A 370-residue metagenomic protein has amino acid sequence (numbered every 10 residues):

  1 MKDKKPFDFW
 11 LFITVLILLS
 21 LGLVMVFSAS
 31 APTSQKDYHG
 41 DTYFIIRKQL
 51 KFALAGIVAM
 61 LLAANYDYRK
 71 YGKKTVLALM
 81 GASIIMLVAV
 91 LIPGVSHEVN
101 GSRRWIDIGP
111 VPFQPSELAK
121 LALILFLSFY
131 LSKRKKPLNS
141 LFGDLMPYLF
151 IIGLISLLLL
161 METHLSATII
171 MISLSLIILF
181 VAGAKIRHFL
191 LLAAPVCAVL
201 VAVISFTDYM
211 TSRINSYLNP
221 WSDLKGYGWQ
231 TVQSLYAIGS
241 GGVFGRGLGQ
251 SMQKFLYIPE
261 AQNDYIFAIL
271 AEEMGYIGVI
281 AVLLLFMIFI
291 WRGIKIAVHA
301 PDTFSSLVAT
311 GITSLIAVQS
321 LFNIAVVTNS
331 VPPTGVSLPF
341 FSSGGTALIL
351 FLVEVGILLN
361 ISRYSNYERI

Functional and structural regions predicted by a protein language model:
M1-I13, I17-L18, V24-E162, I324-P339 (+3 more regions): Membrane-helix boundary/helix-loop-helix interface segments in multi-pass membrane proteins
L23-V26, S30, M60, I124 (+8 more regions): Alpha-helical transmembrane segments of polytopic integral membrane proteins, especially the permease/helical cores
K51-G56, E273-G293: Hydrophobic alpha-helical transmembrane segments
V76-I84, L145-L158, L165-S205: Hydrophobic alpha-helical segments of polytopic membrane proteins
H97-W105, H188-A281, P301-V308: Hydrophobic, glycine- and aromatic-enriched re-entrant/interface helices and adjoining loop segments
L131, I169, L174-H188, M252-G278 (+1 more regions): Interfacial segments of multi-pass membrane proteins
K133, P137-L145, H188, I294-S314 (+1 more regions): Membrane-interface helix-loop-helix junctions at transmembrane boundaries of multi-pass membrane enzymes, predominantly
I296-G335, F341: Loop-to-helix entry and N-terminal half of a specific, functionally important transmembrane alpha helix in multi-pass
